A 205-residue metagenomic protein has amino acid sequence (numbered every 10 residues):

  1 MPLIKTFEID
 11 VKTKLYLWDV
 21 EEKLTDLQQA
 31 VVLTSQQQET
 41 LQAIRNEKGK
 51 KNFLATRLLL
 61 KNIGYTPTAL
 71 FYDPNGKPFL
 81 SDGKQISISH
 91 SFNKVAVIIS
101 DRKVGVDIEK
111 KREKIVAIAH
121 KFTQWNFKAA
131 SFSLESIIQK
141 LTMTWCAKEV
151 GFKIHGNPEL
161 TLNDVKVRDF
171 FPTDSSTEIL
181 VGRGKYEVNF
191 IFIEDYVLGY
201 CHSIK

Functional and structural regions predicted by a protein language model:
M1-K205: Core catalytic alpha/beta fold that binds nucleotide/phospho-ligands
